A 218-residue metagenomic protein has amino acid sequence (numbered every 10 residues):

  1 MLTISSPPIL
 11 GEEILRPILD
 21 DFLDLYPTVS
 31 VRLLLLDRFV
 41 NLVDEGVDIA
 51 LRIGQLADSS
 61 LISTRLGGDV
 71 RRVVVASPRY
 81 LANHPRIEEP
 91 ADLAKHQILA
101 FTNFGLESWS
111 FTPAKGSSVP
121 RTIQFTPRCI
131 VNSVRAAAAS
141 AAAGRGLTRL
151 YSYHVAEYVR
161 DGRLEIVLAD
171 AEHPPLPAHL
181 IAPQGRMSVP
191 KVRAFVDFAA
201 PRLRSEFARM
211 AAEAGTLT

Functional and structural regions predicted by a protein language model:
M1-S59, A212-T218: Central regulatory/effector-binding core of bacterial HTH transcription factors
T3-S5, A50, L99, T148 (+1 more regions): Short, well-ordered beta-strand segments
S5, R32-L36, T112, V167 (+1 more regions): Solvent-exposed beta-strand sheet faces enriched in polar/charged residues
T28, Y153-D161, D170-T218: C-terminal effector-binding regulatory domain of bacterial HTH transcription factors
D37, I53-L56, A76-P78, L150-Y153: Beta->alpha turn/N-cap motifs
S60-R71, V75-L99: Flexible hinge/capping segments at coil-to-helix
Q97-V119: Secondary-structure junction motif
R121-I166, H173, Q184, R193-V196: Hydrophobic hinge/microswitch elements
